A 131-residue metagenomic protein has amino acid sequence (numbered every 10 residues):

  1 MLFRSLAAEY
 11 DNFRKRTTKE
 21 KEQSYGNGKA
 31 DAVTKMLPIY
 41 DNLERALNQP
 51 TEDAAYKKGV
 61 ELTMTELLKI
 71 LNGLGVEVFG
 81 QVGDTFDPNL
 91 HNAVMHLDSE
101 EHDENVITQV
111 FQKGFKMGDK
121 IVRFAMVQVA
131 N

Functional and structural regions predicted by a protein language model:
M1, D87, K120-V122: A generic structural signal for short, non-catalytic loop/turn and secondary-structure boundary residues
F3-D87: Charge-dense, E/K-rich amphipathic alpha-helical interfaces
D41, H91, R123: Short glycine-/polar-rich loops that comprise or flank the Walker A/P-loop and associated switch/sensor motifs
K57, E104-N105: Allosteric regulatory "coupling" segments in signal-transduction proteins
E77-D98, I107-Q109: Glycine/charge-rich, flexible interdomain linkers and switch-proximal surface loops that mediate coupling
V106-N131: A hydrophobic membrane-anchoring alpha-helix module
